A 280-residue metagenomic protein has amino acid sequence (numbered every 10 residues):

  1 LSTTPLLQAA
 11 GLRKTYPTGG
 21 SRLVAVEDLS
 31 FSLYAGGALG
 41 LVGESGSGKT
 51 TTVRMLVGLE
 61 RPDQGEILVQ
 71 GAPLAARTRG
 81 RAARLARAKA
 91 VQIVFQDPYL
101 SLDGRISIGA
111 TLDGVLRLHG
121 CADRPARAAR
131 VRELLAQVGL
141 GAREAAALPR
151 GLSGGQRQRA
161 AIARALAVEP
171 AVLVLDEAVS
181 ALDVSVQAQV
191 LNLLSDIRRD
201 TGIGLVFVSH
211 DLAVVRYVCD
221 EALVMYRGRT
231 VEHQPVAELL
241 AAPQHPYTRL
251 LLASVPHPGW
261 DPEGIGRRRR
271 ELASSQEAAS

Functional and structural regions predicted by a protein language model:
T4-P5, R22, H233-S280: Short catalytic/signature loops enriched in Gly
G20, L74-Q92, A110, L118 (+2 more regions): ABC ATPase NBD coupling module
V42-E44: The feature captures the beta-strand-to-loop junction immediately N-terminal to the Walker
V57: Helix-to-loop junction immediately C-terminal to a conserved catalytic motif
A126-R143, L252-A253: Conserved ABC ATPase "signature" region
L148-L152, Q156: Conserved ABC ATPase signature
